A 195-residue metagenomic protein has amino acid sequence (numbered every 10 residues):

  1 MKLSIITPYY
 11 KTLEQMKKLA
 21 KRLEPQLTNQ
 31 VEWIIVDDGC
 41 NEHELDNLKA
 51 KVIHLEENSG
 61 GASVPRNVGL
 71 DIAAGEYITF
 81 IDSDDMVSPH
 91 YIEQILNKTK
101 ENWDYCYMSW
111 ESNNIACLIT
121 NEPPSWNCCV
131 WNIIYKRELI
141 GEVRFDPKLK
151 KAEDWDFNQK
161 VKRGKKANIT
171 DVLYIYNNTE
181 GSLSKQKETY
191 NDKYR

Functional and structural regions predicted by a protein language model:
K2-S4, R22, E32, D156: Cell-envelope/extracellular polymer assembly enzymes that use nucleotide-activated donors
T12-P25: Short, well-formed alpha-helical segments that are part of the catalytic scaffolds of diverse glycosyltransferases
Q15, E44, R66, V87-I95: Acidic donor-diphosphate engagement hotspot in glycosyltransferases and nucleotidyltransferases that stabilizes
I35-D46, S59, D82: A conserved acidic beta->alpha catalytic loop
E56-A73: Glycine-rich, basic loop-to-helix element that forms the pyrophosphate-binding segment of sugar-nucleotide handling
I78: Short aromatic/hydrophobic "clamp" motif used to bind/position activated sugar donors
M86, H90-L118: Conserved donor NDP-sugar-binding/catalytic core segment of glycosyltransferases
N121-N191: Conserved nucleotide-sugar donor-binding catalytic segment
